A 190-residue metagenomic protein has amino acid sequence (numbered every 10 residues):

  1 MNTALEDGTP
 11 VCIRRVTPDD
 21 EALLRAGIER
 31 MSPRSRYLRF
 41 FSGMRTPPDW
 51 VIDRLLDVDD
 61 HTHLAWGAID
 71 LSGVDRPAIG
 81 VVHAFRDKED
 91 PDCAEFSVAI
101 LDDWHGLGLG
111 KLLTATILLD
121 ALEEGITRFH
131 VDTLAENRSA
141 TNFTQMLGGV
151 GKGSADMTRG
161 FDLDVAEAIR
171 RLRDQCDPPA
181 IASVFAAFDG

Functional and structural regions predicted by a protein language model:
M1-G190: Long, contiguous binding/interaction regions
